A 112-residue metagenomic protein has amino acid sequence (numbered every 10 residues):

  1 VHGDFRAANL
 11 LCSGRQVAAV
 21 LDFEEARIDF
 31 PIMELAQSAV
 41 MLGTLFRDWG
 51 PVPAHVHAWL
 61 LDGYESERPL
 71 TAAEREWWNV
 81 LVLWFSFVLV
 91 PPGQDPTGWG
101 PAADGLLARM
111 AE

Functional and structural regions predicted by a protein language model:
V1, L81-W84: Alpha-helical scaffold segments that form or flank carboxylate-/histidine-based iron centers
V1-M33: Active-site acidic catalytic loop and adjacent metal/ATP-binding pocket of ATP-dependent phosphoryl transfer enzymes
H2, D29, H55-A58, E76: ATP-dependent phospho-/nucleotidyl transfer catalytic cores
E24, W77, F85: Residues that line or immediately flank small-molecule/substrate-binding pockets and catalytic motifs
I32-P69, L83-G98: Active-site activation/catalytic loop segments of kinase-like enzymes and analogous catalytic loops in related
L70-V82: All-alpha amphipathic helical-bundle segments outside canonical DNA-binding/catalytic cores that form hydrophobic
P101-E112: Regulatory N- and C-terminal appendages and interdomain linkers associated with kinase/kinase-like NTP transferase
